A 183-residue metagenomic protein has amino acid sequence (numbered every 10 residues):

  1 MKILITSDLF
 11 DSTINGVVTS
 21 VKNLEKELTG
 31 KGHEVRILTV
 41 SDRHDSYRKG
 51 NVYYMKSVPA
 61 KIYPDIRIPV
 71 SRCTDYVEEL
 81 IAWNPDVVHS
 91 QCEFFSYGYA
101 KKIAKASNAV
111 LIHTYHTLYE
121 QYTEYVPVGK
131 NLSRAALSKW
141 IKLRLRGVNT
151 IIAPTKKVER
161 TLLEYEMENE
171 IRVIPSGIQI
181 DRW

Functional and structural regions predicted by a protein language model:
M1-Y54: N-terminal subdomain of nucleotide-sugar transferases
I3, V87, A104-T123, I152: Active-site proximal beta-strand in glycosyltransferases
S41, K157, G177: Carbohydrate-associated surface elements
K61-V87, S96-K102, A106, K139: An amphipathic, basic-hydrophobic alpha-helix
S90-S96, Y115: Short His-centered aromatic/hydrophobic patch
A106, R134-T150: Membrane-proximal helix-turn-helix segments that form the acceptor-binding/catalytic region of lipid-linked
V148-T155, R172: A short beta-strand/loop micro-motif in the catalytic core of glycosyltransferases that engages the nucleotide-sugar
I178-W183: Acidic anion/phosphate-binding donor-loop and adjacent secondary structure in glycosyltransferase catalytic cores
